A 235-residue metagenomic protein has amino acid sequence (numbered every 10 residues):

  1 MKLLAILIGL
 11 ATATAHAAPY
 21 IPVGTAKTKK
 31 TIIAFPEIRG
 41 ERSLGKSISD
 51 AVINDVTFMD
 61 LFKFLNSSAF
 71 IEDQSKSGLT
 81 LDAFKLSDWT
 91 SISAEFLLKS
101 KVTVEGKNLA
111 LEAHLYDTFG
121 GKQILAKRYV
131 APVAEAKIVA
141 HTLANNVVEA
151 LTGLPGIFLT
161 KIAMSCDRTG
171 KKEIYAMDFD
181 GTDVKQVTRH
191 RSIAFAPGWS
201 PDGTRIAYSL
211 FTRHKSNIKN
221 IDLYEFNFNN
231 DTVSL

Functional and structural regions predicted by a protein language model:
L3-A13: Sec-dependent N-terminal signal peptides
A17-T31, F119-T188: C-terminal/domain-edge helix-coil "capping" segments
P19-Y20, L79-N146: Amphipathic beta-strand/beta-sheet edge segments enriched in Tyr/Trp
P22-F84, L98: Short beta-strand->alpha-helix linker/helix-N-cap micro-motif that forms a surface specificity/interaction loop
P155, C166-E173, R189-S192, L210-L223 (+1 more regions): A flexible loop/linker signature enriched in serine peptidases of the S9 family
I162, G203-A207: Hydrophobic beta-strand positions that form the internal "hydrophobic ladder" of WD40/Gbeta-like beta-propeller blades
D178-F195, F226-L235: Multi-bladed beta-propeller domains
